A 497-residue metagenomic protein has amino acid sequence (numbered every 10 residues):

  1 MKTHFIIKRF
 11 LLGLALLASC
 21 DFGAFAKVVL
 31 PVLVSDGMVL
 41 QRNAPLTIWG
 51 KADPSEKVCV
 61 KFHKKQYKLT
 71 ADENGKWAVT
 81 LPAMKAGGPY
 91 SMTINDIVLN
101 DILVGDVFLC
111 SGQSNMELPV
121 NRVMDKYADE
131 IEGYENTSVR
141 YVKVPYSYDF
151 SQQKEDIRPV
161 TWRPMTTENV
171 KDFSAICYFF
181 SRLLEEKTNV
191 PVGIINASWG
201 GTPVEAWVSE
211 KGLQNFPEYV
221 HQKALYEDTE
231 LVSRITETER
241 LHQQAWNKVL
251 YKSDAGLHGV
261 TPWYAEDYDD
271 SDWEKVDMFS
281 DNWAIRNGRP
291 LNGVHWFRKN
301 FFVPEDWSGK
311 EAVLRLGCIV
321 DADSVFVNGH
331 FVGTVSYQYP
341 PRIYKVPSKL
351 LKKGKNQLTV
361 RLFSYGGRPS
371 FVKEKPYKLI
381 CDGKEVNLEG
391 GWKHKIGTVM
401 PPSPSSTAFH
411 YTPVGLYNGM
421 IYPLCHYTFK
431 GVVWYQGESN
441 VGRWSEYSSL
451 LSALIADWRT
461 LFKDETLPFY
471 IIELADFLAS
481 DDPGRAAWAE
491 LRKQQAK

Functional and structural regions predicted by a protein language model:
M1-K27: Bacterial Sec-dependent N-terminal signal peptides
K27, S35-D106, G366-R368: Ser/Thr-rich low-complexity repeats and stalk/linker segments
V32-D36, L291-P304, R342-Y344, N418: Short beta-strands within extracellular/lumenal beta-sheet-rich domains
W49, W273, F301-V303, W307-G329 (+1 more regions): Aromatic-lined ligand-binding clefts that engage carbohydrates, nucleic acids, or primary amines
K64-G87, C318, F326-P376: Beta-strand-rich ligand-recognition modules
I97-P164, I195-N282, K355-F429: An acidic-aromatic loop/edge-strand motif
I195, A475-K497: Substrate-gating cap/lid alpha-helix
T412-G431, Y435-I471, A489: Active-site neighborhood of glycoside hydrolase catalytic domains
